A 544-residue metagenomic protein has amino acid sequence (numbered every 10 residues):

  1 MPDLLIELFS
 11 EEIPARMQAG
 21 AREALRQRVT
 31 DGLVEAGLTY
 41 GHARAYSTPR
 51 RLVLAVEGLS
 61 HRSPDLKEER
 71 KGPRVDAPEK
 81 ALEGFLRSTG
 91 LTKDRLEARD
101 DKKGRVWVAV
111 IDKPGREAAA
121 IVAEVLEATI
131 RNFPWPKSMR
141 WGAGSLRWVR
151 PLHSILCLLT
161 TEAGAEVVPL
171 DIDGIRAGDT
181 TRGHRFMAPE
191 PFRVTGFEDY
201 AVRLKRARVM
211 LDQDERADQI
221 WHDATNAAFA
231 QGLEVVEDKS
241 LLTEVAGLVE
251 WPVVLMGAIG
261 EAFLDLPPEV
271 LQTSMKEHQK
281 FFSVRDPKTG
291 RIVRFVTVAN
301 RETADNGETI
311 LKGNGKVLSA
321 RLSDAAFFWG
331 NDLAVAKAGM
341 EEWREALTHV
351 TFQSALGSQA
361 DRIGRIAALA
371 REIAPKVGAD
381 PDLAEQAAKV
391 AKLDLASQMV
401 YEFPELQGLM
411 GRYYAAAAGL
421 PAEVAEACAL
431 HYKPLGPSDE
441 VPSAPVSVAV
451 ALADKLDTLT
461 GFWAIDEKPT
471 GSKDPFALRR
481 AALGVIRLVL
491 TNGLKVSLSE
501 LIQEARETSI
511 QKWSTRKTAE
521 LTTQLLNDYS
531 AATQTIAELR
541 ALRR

Functional and structural regions predicted by a protein language model:
M1-R544: Amphipathic alpha-helical "coupling" segments that flank catalytic cores
